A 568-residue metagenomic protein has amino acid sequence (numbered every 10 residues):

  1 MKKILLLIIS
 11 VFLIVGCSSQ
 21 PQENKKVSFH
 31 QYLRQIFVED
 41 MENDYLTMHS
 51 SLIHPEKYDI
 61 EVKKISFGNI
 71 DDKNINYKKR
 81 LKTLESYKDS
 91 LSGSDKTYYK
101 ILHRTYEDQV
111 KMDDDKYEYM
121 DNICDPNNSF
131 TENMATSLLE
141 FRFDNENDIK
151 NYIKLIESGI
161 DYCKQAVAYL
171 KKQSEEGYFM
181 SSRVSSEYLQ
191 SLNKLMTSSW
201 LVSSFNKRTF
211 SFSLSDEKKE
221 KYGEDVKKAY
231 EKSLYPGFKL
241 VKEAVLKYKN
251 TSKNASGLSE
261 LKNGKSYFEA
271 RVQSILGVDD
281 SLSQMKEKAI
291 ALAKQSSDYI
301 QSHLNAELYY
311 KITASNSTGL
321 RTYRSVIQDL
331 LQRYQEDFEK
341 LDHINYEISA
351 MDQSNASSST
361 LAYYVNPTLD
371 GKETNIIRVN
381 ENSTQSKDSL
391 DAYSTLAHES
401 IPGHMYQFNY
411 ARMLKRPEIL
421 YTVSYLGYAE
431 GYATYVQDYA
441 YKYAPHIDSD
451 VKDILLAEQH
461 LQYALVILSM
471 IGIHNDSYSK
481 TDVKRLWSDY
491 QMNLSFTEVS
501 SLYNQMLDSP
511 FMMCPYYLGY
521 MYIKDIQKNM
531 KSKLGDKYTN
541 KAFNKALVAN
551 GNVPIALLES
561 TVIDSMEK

Functional and structural regions predicted by a protein language model:
M1-I4: Positively charged n-region of N-terminal signal peptides that target proteins for export
V11-F12: Repetitive helical segments and hydrophobic/amphipathic motifs
V15-G16: C-terminal motif of bacterial Sec signal peptides marking the signal peptidase cleavage site
Q20-K568: N-terminal maturation segment of proteins
